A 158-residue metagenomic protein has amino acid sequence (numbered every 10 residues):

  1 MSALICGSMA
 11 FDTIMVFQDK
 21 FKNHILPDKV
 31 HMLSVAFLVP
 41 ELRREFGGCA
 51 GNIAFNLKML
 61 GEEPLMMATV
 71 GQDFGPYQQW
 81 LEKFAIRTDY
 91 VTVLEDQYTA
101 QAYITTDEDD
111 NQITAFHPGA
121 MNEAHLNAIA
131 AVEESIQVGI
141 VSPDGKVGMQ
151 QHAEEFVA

Functional and structural regions predicted by a protein language model:
M1-L65, P76: Glycine-rich phosphate/adenosyl-contacting loop at the front of the ribokinase-like
D12, E63-Y90: A glycine-rich beta-to-alpha transition motif near the start of alpha/beta enzyme domains, typified by
E41, T69, Q97: Electropositive, gly/pro-rich neighborhoods at or near active sites that engage anionic ligands
K58, Q150-A158: Surface-exposed amphipathic alpha-helices with a cationic face
L60, Q97-T99: Short, basic and Ser/Thr-rich N-terminal targeting/leader segments
F74-G75, A100, V147-Q150: Short, well-ordered alpha-helical microsegments
D89-L94, A102-V147: Conserved phosphate-binding/catalytic loop of the ribokinase/pfkB sugar-kinase fold
